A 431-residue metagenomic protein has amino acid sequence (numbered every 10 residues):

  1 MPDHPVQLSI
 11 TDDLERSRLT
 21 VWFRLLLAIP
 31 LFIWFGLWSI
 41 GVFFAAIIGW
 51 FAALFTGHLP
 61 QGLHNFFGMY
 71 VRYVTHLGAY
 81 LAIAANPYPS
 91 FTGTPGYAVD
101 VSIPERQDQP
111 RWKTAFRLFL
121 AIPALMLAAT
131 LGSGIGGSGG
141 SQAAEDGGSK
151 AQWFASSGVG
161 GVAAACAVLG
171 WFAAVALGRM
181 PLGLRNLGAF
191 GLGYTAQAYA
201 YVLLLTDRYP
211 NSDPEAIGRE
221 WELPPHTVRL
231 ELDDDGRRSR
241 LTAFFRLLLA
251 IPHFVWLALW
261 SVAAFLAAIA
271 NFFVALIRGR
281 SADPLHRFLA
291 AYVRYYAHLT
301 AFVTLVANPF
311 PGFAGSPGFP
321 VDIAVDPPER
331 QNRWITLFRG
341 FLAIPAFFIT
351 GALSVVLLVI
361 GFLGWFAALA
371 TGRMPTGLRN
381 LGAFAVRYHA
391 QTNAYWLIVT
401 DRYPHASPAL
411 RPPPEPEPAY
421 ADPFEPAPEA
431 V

Functional and structural regions predicted by a protein language model:
M1-V431: Membrane-proximal intrinsically disordered regions of secretory-pathway and membrane-system proteins
